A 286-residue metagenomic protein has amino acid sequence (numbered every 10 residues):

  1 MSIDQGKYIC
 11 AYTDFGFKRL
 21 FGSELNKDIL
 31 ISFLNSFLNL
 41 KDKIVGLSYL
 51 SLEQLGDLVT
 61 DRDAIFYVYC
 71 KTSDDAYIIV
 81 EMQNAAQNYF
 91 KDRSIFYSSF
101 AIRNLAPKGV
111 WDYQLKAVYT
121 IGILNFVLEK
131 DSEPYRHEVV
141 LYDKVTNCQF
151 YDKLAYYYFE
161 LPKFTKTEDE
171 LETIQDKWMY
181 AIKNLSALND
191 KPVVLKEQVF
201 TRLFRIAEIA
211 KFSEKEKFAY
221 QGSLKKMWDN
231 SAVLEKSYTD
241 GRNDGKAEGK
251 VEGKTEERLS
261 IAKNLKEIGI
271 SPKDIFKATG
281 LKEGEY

Functional and structural regions predicted by a protein language model:
M1-K215: Conserved single-residue anchors adjacent to enzymatic active/cofactor-binding motifs
S2-Y8, I78-Q83, Y180-Y286: Short, charged alpha-helical interaction segments and adjacent helix-coil junctions
